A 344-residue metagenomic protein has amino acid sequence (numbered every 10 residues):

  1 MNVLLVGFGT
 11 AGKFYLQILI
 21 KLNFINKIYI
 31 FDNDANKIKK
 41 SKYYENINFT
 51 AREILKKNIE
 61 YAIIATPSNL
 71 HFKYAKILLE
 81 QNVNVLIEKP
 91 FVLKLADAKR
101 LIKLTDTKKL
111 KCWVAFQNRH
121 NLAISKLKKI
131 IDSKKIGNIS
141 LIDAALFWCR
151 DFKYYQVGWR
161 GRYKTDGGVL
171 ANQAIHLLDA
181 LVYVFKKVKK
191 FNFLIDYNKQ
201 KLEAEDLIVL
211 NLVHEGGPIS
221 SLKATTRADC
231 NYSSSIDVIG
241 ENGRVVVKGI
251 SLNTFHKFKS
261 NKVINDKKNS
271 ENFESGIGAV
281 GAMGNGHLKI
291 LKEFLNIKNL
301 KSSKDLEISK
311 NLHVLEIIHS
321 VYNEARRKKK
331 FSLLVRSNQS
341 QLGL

Functional and structural regions predicted by a protein language model:
M1-Y44: N-terminal Rossmann-like dinucleotide-binding module
E45-N58: Short acidic low-complexity segments
I59-Y61, P67-S68, F72-R119, K134: Beta-strand-loop-alpha-helix segment that lines the small-molecule cofactor/substrate pocket of alpha/beta enzymes
Y61-I64, E215, E293-L344: C-terminal helix-rich "cap/oligomerization" subdomain common to oxidoreductases
T66-P67, A224: Short glycine-/small-residue-rich Rossmann-like dinucleotide-binding loops
N118-L194, N198-K201: Predominantly a Rossmann-like dinucleotide-binding segment in NAD(P)-dependent oxidoreductases
N172, L178-T254, L288-K298, S320 (+2 more regions): Contiguous beta-strand/loop segments that form the cofactor/metal-binding neighborhood of enzyme cores
D237-S309, F331, G343-L344: C-terminal glycine/acidic-rich active-site capping loop/insertion
